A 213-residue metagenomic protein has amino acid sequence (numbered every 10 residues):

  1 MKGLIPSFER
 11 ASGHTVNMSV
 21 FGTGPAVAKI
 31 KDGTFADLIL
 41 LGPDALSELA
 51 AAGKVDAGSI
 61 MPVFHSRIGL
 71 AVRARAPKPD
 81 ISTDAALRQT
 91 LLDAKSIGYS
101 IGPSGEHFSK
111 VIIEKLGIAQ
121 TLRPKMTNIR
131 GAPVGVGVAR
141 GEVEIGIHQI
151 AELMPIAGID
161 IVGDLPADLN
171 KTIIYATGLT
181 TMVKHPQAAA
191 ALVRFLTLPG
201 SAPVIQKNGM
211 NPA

Functional and structural regions predicted by a protein language model:
M1-G24, A28-D37, L41-S66, V72-A213: Exported/periplasmic ABC-transporter solute-binding proteins
